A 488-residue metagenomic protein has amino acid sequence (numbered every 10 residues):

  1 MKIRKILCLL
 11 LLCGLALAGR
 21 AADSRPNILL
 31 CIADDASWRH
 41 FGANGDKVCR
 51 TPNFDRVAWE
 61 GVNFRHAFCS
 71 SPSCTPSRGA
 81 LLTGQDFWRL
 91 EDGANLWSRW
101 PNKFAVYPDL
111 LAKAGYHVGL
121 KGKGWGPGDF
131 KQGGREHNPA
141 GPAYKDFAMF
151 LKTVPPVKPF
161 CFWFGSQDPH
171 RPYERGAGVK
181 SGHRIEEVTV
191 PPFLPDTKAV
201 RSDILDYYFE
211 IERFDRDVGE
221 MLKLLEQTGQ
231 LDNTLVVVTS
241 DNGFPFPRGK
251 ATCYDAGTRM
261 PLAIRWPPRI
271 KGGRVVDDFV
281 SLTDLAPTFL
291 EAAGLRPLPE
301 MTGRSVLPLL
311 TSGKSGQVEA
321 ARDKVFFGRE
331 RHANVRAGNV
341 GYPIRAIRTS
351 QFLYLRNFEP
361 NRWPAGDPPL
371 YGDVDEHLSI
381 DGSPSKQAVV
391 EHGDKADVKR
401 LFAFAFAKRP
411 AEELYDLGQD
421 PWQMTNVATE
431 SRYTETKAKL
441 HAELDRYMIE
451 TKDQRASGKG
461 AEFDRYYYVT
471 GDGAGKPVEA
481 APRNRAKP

Functional and structural regions predicted by a protein language model:
K2-I6, L10-L15, G19-E412, P421-A442 (+3 more regions): Formylglycine-dependent sulfatase
Y415: C-terminal subdomain of alpha/beta-hydrolase-fold enzymes, centered on the catalytic histidine and its supporting
G418: C-terminal helical cap and adjacent loop that interface with cofactors, partners, or active-site loops
G460-D464: A glycine-rich phosphate-binding loop feature that marks nucleotide/adenosyl-phosphate handling sites
